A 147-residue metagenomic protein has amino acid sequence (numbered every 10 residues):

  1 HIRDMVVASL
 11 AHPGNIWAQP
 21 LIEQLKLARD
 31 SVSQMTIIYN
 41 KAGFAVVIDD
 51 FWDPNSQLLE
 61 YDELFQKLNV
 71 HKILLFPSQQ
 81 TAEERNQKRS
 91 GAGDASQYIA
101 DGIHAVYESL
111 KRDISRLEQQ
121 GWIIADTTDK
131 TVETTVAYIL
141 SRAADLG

Functional and structural regions predicted by a protein language model:
H1-S33: Conserved substrate/cofactor phosphate-moiety recognition/catalytic segment in nucleotide-dependent phosphotransferases
I2-R3, D53-P54, P77-A82, K130-T131: Conserved nucleotide-binding/hydrolysis micro-motifs of P-loop NTPases
V7-L10, L59-E60, E84-N86: Short, well-ordered secondary-structure micro-motifs
E23-Q66: Glycine-rich phosphate-binding loop used to anchor ATP phosphates in small-molecule kinases, encompassing both
Q66-Q87, A125: Conserved phosphate-donor/acceptor-positioning beta-strand/loop module used by diverse small-molecule
R85-G93, R142: Conserved AAA+ ATPase "sensor/coupling" helix adjacent to the nucleotide-binding pocket
G91-Y138: Small-molecule kinase domains that catalyze NTP-dependent phosphoryl transfer to phosphate-bearing small molecules
L140-G147: C-terminal accessory "lid"/substrate-recognition subdomains
